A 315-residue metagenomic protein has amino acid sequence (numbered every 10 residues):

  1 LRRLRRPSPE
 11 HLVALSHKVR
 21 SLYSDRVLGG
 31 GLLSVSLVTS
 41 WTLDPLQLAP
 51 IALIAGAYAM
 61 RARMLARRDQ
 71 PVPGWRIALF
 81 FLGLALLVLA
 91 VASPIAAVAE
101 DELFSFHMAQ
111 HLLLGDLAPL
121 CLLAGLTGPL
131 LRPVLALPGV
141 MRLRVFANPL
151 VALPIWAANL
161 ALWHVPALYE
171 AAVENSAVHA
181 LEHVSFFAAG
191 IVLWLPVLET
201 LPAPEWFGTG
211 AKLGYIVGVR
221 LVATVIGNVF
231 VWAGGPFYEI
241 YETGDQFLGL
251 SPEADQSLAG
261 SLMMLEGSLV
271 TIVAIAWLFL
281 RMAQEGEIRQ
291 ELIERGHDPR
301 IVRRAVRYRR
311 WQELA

Functional and structural regions predicted by a protein language model:
L1-G31: N-terminal amphipathic/basic-hydrophobic helices that include classical n-h-c signal peptides and signal-anchor
D25-A315: Alpha-helical membrane segments of multi-pass proteins
